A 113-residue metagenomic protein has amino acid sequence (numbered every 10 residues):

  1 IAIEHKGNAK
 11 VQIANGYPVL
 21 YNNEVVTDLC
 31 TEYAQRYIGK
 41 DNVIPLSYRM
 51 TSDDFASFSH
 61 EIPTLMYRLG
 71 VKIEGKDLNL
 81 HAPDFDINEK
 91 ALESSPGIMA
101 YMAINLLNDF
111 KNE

Functional and structural regions predicted by a protein language model:
I1-E113: Metal-dependent amide/peptide-bond hydrolase catalytic core, centered on the "pita-bread" metallohydrolase fold
